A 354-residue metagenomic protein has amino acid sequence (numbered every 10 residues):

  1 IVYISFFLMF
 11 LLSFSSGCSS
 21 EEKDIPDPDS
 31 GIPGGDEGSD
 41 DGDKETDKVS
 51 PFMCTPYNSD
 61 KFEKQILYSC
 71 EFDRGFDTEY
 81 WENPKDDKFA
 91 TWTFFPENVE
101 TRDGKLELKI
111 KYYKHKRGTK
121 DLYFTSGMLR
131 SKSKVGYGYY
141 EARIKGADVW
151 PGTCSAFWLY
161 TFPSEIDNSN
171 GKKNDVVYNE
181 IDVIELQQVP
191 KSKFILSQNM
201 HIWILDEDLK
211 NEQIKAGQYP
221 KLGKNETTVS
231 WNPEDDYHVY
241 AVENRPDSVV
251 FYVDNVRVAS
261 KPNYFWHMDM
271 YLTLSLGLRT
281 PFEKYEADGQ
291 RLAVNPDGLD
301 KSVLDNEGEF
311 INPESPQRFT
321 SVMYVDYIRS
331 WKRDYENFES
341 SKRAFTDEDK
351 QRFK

Functional and structural regions predicted by a protein language model:
I1-I4: Bacterial N-terminal signal peptides that target proteins for export
M9: Short, surface-exposed linear motifs at loops/turns and structural transition points
F14-G17: C-terminal motif of bacterial Sec signal peptides marking the signal peptidase cleavage site
S20, D24-K354: GH16 jelly-roll
